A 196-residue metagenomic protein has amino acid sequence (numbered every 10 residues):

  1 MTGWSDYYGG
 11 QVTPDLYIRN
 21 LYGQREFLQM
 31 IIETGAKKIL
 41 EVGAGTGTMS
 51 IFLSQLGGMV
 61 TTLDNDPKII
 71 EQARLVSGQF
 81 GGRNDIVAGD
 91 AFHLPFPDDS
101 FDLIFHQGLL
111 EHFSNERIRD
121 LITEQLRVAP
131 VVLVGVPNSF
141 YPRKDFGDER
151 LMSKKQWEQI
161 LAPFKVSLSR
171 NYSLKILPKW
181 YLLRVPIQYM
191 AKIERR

Functional and structural regions predicted by a protein language model:
M1-H93, P97, I122, R150 (+1 more regions): Conserved N-terminal segment of class I S-adenosyl-L-methionine
S5, H112-F113: Short secondary-structure boundary segments
T13-L16, F92, F105, F113-R196: S-adenosyl-L-methionine-dependent methyltransferase catalytic module, highlighting the catalytic core
K37, D102, P130: Conserved acidic residues
L109: Hydrophobic adenine-recognition pocket in adenosine-nucleotide-binding enzymes
